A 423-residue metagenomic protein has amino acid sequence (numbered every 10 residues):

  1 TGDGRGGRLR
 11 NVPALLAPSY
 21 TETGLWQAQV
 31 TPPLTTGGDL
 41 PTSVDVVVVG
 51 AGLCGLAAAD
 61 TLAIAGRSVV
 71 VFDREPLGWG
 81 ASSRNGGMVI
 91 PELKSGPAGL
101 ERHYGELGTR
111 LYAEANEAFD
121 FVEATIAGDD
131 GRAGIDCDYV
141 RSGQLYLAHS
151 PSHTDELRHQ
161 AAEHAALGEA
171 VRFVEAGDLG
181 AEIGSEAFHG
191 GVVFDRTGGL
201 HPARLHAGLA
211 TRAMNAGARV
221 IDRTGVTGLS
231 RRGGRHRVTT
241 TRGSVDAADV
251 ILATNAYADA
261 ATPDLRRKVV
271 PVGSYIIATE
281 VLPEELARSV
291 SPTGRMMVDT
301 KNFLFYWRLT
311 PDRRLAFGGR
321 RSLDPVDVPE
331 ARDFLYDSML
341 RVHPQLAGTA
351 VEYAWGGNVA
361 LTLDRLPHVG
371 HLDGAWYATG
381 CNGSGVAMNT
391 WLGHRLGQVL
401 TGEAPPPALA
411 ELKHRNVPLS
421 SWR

Functional and structural regions predicted by a protein language model:
T1-V46, I64: Extreme N-terminal leader/targeting segments of oxidoreductases
V46-V71: N-terminal Rossmann-like FAD-binding beta1-loop-alpha1 element of flavoenzymes
I64-R84: Glycine-rich FAD pyrophosphate-binding loop
R84-E114: Glycine-rich active-site loop/strand segments that organize a redox cofactor
V89, D129-Y139, V226-G228, S244-D373: Active-site substrate-recognition segment that forms the wall of the catalytic cavity or substrate channel
H103-R212: Rossmann-like flavin
A162-E163, H189-A248: Helical element adjacent to the flavin cofactor pocket in flavoenzyme catalytic cores
T390-A408: Internal hydrophobic alpha-helix adjacent to the cofactor/substrate pocket in enzyme cavities
